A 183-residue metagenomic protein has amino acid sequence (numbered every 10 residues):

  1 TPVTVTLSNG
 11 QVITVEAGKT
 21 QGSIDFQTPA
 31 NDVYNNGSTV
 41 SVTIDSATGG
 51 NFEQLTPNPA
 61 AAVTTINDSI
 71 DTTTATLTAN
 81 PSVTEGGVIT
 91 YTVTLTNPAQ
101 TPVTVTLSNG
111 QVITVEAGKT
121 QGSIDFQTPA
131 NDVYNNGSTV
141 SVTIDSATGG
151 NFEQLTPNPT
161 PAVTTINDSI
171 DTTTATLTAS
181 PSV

Functional and structural regions predicted by a protein language model:
P2-L7, Q21-G49, V93, T101-T106 (+2 more regions): Contiguous beta-strand segments of beta-sheet-rich domains
Q11, T20-I24, A62, Q111-I113 (+2 more regions): Short strand-edge motifs at loop-to-beta-strand transitions and within beta-strands of extracellular beta-rich domains
Q11-V15, A30, Q111-V115, A130: Beta-strand-rich interaction surfaces with strong enrichment in secreted/lumenal proteins
I24-Q27, G37, T64, D68-V83 (+4 more regions): Extracellular lectin-like interaction modules
D45-D71, D145-T172, T178-S182: Terminal edge beta-strands and adjacent linker/stalk segments of extracellular immunoglobulin-superfamily beta-sandwich
P81-G87, P181-V183: Short, solvent-exposed loop/linker segments at the N-terminal edge of repeated beta-sheet extracellular domains
T90-T96: Short edge beta-strand/loop segments characteristic of extracellular beta-sandwich folds
